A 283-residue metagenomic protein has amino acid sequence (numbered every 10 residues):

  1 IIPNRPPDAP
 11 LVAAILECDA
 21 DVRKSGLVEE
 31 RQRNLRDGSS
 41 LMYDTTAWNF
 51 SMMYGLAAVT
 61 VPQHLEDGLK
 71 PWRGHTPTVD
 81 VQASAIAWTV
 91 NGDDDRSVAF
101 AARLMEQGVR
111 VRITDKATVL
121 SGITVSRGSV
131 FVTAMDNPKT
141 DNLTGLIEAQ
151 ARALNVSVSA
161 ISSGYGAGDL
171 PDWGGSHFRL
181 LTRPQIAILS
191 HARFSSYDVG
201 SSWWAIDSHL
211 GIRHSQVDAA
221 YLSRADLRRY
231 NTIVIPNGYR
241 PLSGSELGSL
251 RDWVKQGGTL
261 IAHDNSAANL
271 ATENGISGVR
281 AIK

Functional and structural regions predicted by a protein language model:
I1-K283: Intrinsic-disorder/low-complexity accessory segments
